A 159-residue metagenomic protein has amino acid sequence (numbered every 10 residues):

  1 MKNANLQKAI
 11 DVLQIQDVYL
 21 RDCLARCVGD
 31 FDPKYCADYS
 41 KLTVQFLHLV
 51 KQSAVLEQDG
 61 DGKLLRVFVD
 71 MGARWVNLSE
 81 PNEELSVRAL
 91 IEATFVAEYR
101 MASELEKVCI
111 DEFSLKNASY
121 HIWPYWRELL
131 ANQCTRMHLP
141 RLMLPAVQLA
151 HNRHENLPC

Functional and structural regions predicted by a protein language model:
M1-Y120, E128-C159: N-terminal intrinsically disordered, cationic/polar leader segments that include organellar targeting peptides
